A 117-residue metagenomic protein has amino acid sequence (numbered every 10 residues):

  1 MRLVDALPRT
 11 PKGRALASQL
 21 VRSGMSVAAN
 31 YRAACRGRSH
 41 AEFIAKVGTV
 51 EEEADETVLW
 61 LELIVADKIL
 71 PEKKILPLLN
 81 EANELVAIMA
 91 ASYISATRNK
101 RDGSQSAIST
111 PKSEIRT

Functional and structural regions predicted by a protein language model:
M1-T117: Short, C-terminally biased terminal segments at protein or domain edges
